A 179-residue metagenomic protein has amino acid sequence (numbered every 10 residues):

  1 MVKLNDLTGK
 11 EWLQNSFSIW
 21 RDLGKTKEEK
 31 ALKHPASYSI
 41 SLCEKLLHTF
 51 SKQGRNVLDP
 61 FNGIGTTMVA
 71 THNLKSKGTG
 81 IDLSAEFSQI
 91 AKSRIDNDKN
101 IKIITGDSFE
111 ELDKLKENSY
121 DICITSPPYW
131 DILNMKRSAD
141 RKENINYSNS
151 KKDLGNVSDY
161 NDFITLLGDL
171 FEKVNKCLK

Functional and structural regions predicted by a protein language model:
M1-K179: Class I S-adenosyl-L-methionine-dependent methyltransferase catalytic core
